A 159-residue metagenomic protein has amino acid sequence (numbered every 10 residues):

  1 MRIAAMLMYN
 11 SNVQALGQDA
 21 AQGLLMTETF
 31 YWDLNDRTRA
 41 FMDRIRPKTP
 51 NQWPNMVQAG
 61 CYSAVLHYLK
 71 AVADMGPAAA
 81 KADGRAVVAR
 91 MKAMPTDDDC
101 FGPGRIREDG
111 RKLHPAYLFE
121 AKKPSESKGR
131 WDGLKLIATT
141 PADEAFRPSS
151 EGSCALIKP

Functional and structural regions predicted by a protein language model:
M1-P159: Extracytosolic ligand-binding ectodomains
